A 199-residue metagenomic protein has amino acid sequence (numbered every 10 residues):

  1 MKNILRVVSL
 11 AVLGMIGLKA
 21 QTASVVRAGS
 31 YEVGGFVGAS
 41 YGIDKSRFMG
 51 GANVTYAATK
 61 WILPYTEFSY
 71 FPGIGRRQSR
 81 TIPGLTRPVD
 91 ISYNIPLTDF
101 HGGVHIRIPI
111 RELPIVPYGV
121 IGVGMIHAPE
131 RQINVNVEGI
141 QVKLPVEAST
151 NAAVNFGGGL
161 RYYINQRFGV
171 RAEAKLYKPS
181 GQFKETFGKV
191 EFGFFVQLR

Functional and structural regions predicted by a protein language model:
K2-L10: Sec-dependent signal peptide recognition, specifically the positively charged N-region followed immediately by
K19-A58, P64, V123, E191-R199: Short glycine/proline- and aromatic-enriched beta-strand/turn motifs that initiate or cap beta-hairpins
G29-Y31, S46-G50, N94-F100, I115 (+2 more regions): Residues that define the transmembrane beta-barrel architecture of outer-membrane proteins
Y31, W61-T66, E112-P114, Y162-V170: Repeated loop/turn-to-beta-strand initiation elements of outer-membrane beta-barrel proteins
G35-A39, A52-Y56, G102-I106, I121-M125 (+4 more regions): Residues on the lipid-exposed face of transmembrane beta-strands in outer-membrane beta-barrel proteins
F36-D44, P72-G75, R111, M125-E130 (+1 more regions): Sequence/structural signature of outer-membrane beta-barrel proteins
G38-S40, L85-Y93, I140-V146, Y177-Q182: Extracellular loop and loop/strand-boundary signature of outer-membrane beta-barrel proteins
T55-E138, V190-R199: Gram-negative (and chloroplast) outer-membrane scaffold detector with strong preference for beta-barrel transmembrane
